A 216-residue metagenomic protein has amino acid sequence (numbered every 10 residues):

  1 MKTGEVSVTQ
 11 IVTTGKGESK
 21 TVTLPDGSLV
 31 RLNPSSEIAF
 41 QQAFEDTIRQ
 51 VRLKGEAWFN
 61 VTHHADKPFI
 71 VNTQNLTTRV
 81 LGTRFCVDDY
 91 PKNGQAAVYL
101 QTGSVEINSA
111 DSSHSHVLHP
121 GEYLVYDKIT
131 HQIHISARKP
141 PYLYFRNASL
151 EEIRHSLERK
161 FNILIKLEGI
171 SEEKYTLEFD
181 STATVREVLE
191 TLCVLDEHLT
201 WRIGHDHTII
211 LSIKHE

Functional and structural regions predicted by a protein language model:
M1-E216: A residue-level detector for the "anchor" residue at the start of short, highly conserved motifs
